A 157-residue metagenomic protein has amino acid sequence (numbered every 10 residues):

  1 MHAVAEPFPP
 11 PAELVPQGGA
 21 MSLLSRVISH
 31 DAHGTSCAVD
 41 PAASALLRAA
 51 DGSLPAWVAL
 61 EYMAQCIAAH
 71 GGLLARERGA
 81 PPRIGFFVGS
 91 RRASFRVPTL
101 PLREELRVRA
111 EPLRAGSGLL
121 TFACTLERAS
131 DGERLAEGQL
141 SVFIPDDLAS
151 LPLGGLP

Functional and structural regions predicted by a protein language model:
A3, A69, L100-E104, E111-P157: HotDog/MaoC-like acyl-thioester-processing domains
F8-G18: Short aromatic-glycine motifs in intrinsically disordered, low-complexity regions
P16-L23, P101-L106: Short coil-to-beta-strand transition motifs
G19-P55: Catalytic strand-loop segment that frames the active site of acyl-thioester-processing enzymes
S22-S25, V88, V108-A110, G138: Small-residue-enriched segments and motifs
R26-S29, R92, V97, P112-R114 (+1 more regions): A residue-level detector for short acidic-glycine micro-motifs
D51-H70, I84-V88: Compact, glycine-rich, soluble single-domain proteins
A69-R107: Hydrophobic beta-strand-centered segment that forms part of the acyl-chain substrate-binding groove
